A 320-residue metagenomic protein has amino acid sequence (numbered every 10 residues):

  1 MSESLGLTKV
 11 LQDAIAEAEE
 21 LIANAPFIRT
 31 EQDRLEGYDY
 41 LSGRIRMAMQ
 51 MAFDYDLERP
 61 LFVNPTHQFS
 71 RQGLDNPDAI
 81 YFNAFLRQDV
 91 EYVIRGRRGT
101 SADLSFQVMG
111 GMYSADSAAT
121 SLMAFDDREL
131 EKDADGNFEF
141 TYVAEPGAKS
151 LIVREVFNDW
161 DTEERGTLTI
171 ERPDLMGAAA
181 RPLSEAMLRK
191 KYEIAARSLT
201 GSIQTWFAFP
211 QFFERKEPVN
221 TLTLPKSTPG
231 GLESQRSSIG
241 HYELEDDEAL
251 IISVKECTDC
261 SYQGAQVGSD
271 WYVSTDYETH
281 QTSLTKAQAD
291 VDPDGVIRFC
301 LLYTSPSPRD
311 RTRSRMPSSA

Functional and structural regions predicted by a protein language model:
S2-H67, I170-S234: Intrinsic disorder/low-complexity detector
L5-D135: An N-terminus-focused feature that recognizes amino-terminal "leader" regions
L74-S101, K190-G268: Surface-exposed interaction/gating patches
Y92, D127-N158: Internal, well-ordered domain-core segments that constitute the primary functional module of diverse proteins
S114-D127, F138, G264, W271-D290 (+1 more regions): Intrinsic, low-complexity N-terminal interaction/targeting segments
G147-A179: Ser/Thr/Pro-rich, low-complexity mucin-like regions that serve as glycosylated stalks/linkers or repetitive adhesive
Y303-T312: Conserved small/polar residues in nucleotide/adenosyl-binding loops
R315-A320: Hydrophobic alpha-helical segments, chiefly the membrane-spanning helices and signal/signal-anchor peptides
